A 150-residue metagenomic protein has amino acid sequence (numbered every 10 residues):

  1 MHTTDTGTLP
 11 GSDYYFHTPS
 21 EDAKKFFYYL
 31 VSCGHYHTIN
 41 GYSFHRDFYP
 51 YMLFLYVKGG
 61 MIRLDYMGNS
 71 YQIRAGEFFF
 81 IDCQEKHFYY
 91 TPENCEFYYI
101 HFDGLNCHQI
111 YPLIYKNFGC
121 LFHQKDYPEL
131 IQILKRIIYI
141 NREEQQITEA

Functional and structural regions predicted by a protein language model:
M1-Y29, I140-E143: A short, N-terminal "cap"/entry segment at the start of jelly-roll beta-barrel domains of the cupin/DSBH fold
H2-G7, D13-Y14, Q84, L105-I114 (+1 more regions): Hydrophobic transmembrane alpha-helix bundles
E21, E77, E85, E93-E96 (+3 more regions): Glutamate identity and glutamate-enriched acidic tracts
A23, F44, Q124-Y127: A generic helix-loop boundary/linker signal
K25-F118: N-terminal regulatory/effector-sensing and dimerization cores that precede helix-turn-helix DNA-binding domains
Q109-A150: Amphipathic alpha-helical segments enriched in hydrophobic/aromatic residues interleaved with Lys/Arg
